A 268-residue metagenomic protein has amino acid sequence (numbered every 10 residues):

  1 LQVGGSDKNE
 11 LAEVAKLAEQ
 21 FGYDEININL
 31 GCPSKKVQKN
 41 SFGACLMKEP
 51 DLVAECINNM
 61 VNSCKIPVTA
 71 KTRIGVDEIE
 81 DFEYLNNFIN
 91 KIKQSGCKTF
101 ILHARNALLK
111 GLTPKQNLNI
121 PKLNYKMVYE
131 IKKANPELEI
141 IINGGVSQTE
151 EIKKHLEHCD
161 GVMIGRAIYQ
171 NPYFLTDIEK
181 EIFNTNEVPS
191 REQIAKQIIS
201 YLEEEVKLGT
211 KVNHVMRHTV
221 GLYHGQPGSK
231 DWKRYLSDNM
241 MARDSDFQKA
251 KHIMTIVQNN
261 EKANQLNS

Functional and structural regions predicted by a protein language model:
V3-D7, M241: Basic, amphipathic N-terminal segments that precede the first structured/catalytic domain
G4, L30, F42, I74 (+2 more regions): Short glycine-rich loop/turn motifs that provide flexible caps or phosphate-binding loops at active sites
D7-N9, T149: The beta1-alpha1 cofactor-binding region of Rossmann-like NAD(H)/NADP(H)-dependent oxidoreductases
N9-F42, P50-E139: Alpha/beta enzyme core
P33, F42-G43, P114, I164 (+2 more regions): Glycine-rich, flexible loop/turn motifs
E55-N58, S63-K65, V76-E78, F82-T99 (+2 more regions): Alpha/beta catalytic cores of nucleotide-metabolism and tRNA/nucleoside-modifying enzymes
